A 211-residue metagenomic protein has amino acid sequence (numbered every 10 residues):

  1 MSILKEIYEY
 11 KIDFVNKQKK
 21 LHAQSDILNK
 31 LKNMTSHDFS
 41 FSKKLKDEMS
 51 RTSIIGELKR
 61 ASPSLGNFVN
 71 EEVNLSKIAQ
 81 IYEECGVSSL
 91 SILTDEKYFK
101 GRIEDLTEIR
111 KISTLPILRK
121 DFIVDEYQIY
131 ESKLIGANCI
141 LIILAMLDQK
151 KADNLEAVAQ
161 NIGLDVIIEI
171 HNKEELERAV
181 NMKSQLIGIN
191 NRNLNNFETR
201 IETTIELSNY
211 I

Functional and structural regions predicted by a protein language model:
M1-I117, V124, Q149, V158-Q185 (+1 more regions): Conserved N-terminal beta1-alpha1 strand-loop-helix module at the mouth
T94, L115-Q128, L134-L144, L155-V158: Glycine- and Gly-Pro-enriched alpha-helical subdomains that act as flexible, kink-prone "lid/hinge" or packing modules
E131-K151, G188-F197: Glycine-rich phosphate-binding active-site loops on the catalytic face of alpha/beta enzymes
S208-I211: Short, intrinsically disordered, charge-balanced linker/junction segments flanking boundaries in proteins
